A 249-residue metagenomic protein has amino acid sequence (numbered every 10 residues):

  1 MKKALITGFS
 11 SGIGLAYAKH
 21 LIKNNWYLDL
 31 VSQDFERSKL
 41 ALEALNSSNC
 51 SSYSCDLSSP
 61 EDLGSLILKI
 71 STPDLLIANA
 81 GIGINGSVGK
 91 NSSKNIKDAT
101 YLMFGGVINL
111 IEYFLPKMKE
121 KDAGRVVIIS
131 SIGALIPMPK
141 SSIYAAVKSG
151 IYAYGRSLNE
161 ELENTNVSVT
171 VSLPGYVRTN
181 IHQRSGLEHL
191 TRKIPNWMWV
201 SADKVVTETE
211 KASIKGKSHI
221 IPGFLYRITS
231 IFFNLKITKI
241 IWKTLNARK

Functional and structural regions predicted by a protein language model:
S10-S11: Conserved glycine-rich cofactor-binding loop
W26-L40: Conserved glycine-rich Rossmann-like NAD(P)H-binding loop of the short-chain dehydrogenase/reductase
L45-S59: Rossmann-fold cofactor-recognition segment
G83-K97, K140: Conserved mid-core segment of classical short-chain dehydrogenase/reductases
I111, V147: Active-site helix of classical SDR
S131: Residue(s) in the substrate-gating loop at a strand-loop-helix junction that position the organic substrate next
V171, R192-R227: C-terminal helical subdomain
